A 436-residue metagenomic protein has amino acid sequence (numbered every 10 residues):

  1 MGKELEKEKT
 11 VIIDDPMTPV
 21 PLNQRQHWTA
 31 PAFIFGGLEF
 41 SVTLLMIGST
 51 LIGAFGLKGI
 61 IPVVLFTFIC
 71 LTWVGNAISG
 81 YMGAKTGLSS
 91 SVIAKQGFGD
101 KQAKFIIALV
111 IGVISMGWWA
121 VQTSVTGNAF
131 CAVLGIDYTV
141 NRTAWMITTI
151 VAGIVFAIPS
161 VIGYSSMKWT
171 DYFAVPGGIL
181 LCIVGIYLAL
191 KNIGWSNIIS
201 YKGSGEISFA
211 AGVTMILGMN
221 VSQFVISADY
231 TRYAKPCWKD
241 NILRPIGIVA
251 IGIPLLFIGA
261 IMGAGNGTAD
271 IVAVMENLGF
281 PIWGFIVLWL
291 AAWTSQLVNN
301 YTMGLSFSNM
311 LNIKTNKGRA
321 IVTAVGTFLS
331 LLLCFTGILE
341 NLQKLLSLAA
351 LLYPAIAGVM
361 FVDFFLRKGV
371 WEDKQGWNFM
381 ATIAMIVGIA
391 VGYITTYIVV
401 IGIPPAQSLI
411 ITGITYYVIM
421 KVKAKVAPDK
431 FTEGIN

Functional and structural regions predicted by a protein language model:
M1-I61, I207-V213, R232-I242, V422-N436: Membrane-interface "cap" regions at the ends of multi-pass membrane proteins
R25, R319-A320, I356-V418, V422-N436: C-terminal membrane-solvent junction of multi-pass transporters and transport-like membrane proteins
W28-L45, Y187-N192, Y201-M262, L278-L297 (+1 more regions): Hydrophobic, membrane-embedded alpha-helices of multi-pass small-molecule transporters
F35-G37, A108-L109, G135-I162, P176-I186 (+3 more regions): Transmembrane alpha-helical segments of multi-pass small-molecule transport proteins
G53-A54, Y81, G97, N128-D137 (+7 more regions): Membrane-water interface regions at transmembrane-helix termini and the short interhelical loops of multi-pass membrane
L65-F98, I107-G117, V121, K421-P428: Juxtamembrane transmembrane-helix boundary signature
I147-L188, G203-S204, R244-G247, L346-A357 (+1 more regions): Membrane-interface loop-to-helix entry segments
S160, P176-Y201, I216-N220, G259-A264 (+1 more regions): Hydrophobic alpha-helical segments and their helix-loop junctions in multi-pass secondary transporters
